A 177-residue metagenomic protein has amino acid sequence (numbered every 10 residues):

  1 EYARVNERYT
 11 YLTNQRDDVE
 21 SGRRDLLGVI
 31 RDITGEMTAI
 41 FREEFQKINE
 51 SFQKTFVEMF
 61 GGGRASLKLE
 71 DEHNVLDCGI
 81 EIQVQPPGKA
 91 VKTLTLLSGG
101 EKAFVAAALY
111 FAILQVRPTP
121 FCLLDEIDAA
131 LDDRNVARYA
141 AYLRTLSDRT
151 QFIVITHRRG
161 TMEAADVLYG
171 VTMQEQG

Functional and structural regions predicted by a protein language model:
E1-G177: Terminal ABC-like ATPase head and other globular end-domains that cap long coiled-coil arms in SMC/Rad50/SbcC-family
